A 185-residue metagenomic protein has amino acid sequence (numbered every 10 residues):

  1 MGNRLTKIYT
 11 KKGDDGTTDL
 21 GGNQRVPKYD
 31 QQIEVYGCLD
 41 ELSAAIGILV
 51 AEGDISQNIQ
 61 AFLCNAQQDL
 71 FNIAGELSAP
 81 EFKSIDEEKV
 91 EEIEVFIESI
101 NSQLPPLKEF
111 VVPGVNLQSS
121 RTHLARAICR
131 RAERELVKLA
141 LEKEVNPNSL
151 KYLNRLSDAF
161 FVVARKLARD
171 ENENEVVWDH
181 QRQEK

Functional and structural regions predicted by a protein language model:
M1-K185: Phosphate/pyrophosphate-binding loop motifs in nucleotide- or prenyl diphosphate-using proteins
